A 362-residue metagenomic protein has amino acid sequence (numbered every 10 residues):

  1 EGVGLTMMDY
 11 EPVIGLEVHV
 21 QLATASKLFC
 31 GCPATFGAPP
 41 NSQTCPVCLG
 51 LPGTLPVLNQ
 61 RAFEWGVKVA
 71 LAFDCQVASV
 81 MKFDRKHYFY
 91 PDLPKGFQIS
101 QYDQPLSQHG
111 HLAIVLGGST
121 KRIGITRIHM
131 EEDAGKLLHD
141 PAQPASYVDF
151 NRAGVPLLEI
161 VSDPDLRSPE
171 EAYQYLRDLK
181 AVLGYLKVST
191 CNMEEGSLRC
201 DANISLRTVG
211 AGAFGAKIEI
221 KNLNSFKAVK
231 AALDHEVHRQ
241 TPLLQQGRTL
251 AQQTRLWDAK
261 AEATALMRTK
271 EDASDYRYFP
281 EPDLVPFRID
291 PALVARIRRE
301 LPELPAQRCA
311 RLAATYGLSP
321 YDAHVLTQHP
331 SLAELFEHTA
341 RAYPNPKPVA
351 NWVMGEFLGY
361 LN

Functional and structural regions predicted by a protein language model:
E1-V3: Acidic, Ala/Val/Gly-enriched low-complexity intrinsically disordered segments
T6-E303, P320, R341-N345, G355-Y360: Basic, nucleic-acid-interacting segments
G66, L326-T327, F336, V353 (+1 more regions): Short alpha-helical scaffolding segments that buttress acidic/His motifs in well-ordered protein cores
R152, T327-S331, N345, V349: A generic short alpha-helical patch detector that favors 3-5-residue windows in or near N-terminal regions
L301-L335, T339: Long, charged low-complexity interaction segments
D322, L335, N345-V353: Residue-level detector of well-ordered alpha-helical segments, enriched for hydrophobic/aromatic packing positions
